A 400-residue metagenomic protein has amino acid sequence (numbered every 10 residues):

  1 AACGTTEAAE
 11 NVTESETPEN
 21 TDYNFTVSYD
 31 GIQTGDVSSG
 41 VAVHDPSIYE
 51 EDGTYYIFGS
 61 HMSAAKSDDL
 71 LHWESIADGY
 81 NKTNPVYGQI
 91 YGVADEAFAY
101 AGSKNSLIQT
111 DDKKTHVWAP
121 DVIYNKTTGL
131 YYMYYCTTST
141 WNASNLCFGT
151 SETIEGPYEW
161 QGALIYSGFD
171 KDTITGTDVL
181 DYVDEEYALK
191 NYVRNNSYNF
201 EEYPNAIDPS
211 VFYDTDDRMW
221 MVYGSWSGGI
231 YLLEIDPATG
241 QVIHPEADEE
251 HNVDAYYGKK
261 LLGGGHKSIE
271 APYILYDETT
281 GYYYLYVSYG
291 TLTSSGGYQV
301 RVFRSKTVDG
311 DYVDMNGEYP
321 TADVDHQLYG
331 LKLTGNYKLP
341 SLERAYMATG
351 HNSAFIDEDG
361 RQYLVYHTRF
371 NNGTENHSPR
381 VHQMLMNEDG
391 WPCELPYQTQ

Functional and structural regions predicted by a protein language model:
G4-Q400: Carbohydrate-active catalytic/glycan-binding domains of CAZyme proteins, especially the secreted or lumenal ectodomains
